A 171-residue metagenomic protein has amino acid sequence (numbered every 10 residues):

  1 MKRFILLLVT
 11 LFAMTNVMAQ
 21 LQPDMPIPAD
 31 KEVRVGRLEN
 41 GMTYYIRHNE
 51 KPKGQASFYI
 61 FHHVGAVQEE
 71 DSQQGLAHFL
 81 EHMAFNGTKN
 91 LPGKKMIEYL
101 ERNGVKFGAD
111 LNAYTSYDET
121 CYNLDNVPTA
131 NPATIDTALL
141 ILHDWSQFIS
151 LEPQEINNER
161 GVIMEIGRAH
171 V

Functional and structural regions predicted by a protein language model:
M1-L21: Bacterial Sec-dependent N-terminal signal peptides
K2-R3, R34, R47, R160: Basic side chains
V9, P26, E50, N112-Y114: Generic marker of residues within folded, mature protein domains
Q20-P26, F107-L111: Short secondary-structure junctions
M25-F61: Mature N-terminal segment immediately following signal peptide/propeptide cleavage in secreted/periplasmic
K53-G54, H62-A77, E81-R168: Active-site-adjacent, His/Asp/Glu-enriched structural segments that form or flank metal-binding and acid/base networks
